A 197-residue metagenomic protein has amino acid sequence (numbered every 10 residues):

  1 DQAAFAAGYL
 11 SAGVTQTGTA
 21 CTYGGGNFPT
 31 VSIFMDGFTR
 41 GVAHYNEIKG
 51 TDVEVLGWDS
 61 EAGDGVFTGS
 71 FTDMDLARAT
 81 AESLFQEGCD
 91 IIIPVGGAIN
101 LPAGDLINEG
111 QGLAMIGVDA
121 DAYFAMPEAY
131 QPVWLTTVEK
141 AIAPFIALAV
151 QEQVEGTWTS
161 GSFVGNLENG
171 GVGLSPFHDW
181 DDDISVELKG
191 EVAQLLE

Functional and structural regions predicted by a protein language model:
D1-E197: A residue-level marker of the well-folded mature domains of exported/periplasmic proteins
